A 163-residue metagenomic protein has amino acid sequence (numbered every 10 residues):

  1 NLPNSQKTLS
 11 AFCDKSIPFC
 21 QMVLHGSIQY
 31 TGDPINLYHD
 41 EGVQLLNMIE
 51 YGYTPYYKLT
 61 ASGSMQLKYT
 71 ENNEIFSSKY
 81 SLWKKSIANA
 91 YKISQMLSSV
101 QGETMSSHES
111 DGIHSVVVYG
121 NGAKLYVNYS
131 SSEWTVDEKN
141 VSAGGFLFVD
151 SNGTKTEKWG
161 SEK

Functional and structural regions predicted by a protein language model:
N1-K163: Active-site-proximal substrate-binding groove within the catalytic cores of carbohydrate-active enzymes
